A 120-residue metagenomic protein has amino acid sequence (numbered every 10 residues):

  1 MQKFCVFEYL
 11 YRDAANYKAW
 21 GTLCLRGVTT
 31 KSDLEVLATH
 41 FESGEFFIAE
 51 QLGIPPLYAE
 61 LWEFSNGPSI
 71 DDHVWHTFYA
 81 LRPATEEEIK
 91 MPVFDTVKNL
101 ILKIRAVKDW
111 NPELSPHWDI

Functional and structural regions predicted by a protein language model:
M1-R26: Short, extreme N-terminal segment that most often corresponds to the first beta-strand
C24-L34: Short secondary-structure subsegments characteristic of cysteine-rich extracellular domains
D33-I120: Acidic, low-complexity intrinsically disordered segments
